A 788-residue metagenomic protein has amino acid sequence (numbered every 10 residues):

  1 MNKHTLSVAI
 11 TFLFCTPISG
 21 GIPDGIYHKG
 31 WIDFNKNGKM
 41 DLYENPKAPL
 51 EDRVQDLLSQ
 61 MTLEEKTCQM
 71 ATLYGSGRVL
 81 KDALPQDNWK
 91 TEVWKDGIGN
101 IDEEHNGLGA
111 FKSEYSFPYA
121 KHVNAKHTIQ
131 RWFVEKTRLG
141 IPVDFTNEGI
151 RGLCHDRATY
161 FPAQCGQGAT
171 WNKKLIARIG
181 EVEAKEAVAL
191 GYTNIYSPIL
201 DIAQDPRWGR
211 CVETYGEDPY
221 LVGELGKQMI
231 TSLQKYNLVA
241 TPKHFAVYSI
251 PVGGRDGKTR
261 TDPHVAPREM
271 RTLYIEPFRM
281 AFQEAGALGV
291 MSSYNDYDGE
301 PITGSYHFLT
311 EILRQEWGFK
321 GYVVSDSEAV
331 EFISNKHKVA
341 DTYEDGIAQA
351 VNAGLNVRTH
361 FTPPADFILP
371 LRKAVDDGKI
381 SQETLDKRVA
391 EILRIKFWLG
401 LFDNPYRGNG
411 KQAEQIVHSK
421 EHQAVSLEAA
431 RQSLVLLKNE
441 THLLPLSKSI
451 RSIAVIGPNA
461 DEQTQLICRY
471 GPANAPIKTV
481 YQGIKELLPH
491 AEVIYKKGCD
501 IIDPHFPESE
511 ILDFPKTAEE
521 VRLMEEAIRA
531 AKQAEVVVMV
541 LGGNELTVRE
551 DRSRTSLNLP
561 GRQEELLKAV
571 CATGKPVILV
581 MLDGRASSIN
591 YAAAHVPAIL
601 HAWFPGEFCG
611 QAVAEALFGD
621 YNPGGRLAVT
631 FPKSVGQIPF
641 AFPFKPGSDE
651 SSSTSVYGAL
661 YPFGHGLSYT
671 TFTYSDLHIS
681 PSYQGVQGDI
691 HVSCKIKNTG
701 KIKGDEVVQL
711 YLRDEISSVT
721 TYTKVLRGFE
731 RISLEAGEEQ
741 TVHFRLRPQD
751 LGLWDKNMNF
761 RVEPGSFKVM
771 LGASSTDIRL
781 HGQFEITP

Functional and structural regions predicted by a protein language model:
M1-S7: Bacterial N-terminal signal peptides that target proteins for export
S7-P17: Bacterial N-terminal signal peptides
C15-D755, P764-T776, T787: Glycoside hydrolase catalytic-domain context in secreted enzymes
F760-V762: Surface-exposed, short loops/turns at beta-strand junctions within beta-sandwich domains
I778-G782: Extracellular and select intracellular beta-sandwich modules with Ser/Thr-enriched, small-residue motifs on
